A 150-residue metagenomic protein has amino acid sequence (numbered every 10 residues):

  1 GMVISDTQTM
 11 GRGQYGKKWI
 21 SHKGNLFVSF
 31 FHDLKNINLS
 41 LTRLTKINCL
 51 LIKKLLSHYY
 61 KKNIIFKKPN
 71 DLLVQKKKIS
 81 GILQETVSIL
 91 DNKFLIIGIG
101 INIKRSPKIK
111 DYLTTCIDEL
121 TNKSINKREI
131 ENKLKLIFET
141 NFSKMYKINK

Functional and structural regions predicted by a protein language model:
G1-K62, S80, S124, S143: N-terminal lobe of the biotin/lipoate ligase/transferase fold
I4-D6, S29, K67, L83-E85 (+1 more regions): Short beta-strand segments
K23-G24, S88, S106, L134 (+1 more regions): Domain-wide signal for the mature, well-folded portions of proteins, strongly enriched in nucleus-encoded organellar
V28, I52, D71, G100 (+1 more regions): Residue-level signal for inorganic ion chemistry
L55-L90, G100: Acidic (Asp/Glu) carboxylate-rich active-site/surface patches
D91-D118: Short, acidic (Asp/Glu-rich) active-site segment that either coordinates a divalent metal cofactor
N122-K150: Conserved, helical-rich catalytic subdomain that frames metal- and/or nucleotide-binding sites in enzyme alpha/beta
